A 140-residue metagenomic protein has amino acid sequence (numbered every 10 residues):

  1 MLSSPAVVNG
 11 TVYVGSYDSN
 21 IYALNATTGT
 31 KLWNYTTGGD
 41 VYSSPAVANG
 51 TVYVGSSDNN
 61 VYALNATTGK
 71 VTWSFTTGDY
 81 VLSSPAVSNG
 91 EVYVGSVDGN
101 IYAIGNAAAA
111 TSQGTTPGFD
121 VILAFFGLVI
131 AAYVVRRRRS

Functional and structural regions predicted by a protein language model:
M1-Q113: Extracytoplasmic/lumenal domain signature
Y17, L123, R136-R138: A generic membrane alpha-helix/interface feature
S112-L123: Juxtamembrane/start-of-transmembrane alpha-helix segments at the extracytoplasmic/lumenal side of membrane anchors
V121-A131: Core hydrophobic alpha-helical transmembrane segments of single-pass membrane proteins
I130-S140: C-terminal membrane-anchoring or membrane-association module
